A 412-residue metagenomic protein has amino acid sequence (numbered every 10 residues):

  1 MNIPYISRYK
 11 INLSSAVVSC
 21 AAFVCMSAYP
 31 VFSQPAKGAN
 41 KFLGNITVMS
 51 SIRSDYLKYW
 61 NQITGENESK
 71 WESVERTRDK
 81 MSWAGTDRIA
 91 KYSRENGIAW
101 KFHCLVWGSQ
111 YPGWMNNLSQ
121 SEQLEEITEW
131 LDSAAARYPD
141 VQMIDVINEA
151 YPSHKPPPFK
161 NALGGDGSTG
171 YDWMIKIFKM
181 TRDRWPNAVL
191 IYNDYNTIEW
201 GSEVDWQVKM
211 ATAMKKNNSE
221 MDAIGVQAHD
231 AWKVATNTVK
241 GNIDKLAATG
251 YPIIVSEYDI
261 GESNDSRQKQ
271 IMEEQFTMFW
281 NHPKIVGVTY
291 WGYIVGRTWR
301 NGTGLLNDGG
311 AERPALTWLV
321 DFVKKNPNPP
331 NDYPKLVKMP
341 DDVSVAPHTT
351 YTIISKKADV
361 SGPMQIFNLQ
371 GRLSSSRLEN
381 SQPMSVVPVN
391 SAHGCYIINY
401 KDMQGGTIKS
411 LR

Functional and structural regions predicted by a protein language model:
S33, N328-G362, N368, K409: Residue-level detector of functionally pivotal "anchor" positions at catalytic/ligand-binding pockets or at interdomain
Q34-E68: Boundary/entry segment of secreted carbohydrate-active catalytic domains
G44-D55, W71-A84, Y111, Y151-K155 (+4 more regions): Acidic-and-aromatic substrate-binding clefts and catalytic sites of carbohydrate-active enzymes
K58-R76, A84-E199, E262: Substrate-binding cleft and catalytic face of glycoside hydrolase catalytic domains, especially the flexible beta-alpha
E75-R76, D145, E149-G167, M180 (+3 more regions): Aromatic-rich peripheral "rim/lid" segments of glycoside hydrolase catalytic domains that contact and position glycan
T77, S82-A99, G167-L190, V204-S266 (+2 more regions): Glycoside hydrolase catalytic-domain groove-lining segments
P334-K338, Y351, S376, N390-R412: C-terminal tail/sorting-segment detector
I366-S374, Y396: Short, glycine-anchored, charge-dense loop/turn motifs used at functional sites
